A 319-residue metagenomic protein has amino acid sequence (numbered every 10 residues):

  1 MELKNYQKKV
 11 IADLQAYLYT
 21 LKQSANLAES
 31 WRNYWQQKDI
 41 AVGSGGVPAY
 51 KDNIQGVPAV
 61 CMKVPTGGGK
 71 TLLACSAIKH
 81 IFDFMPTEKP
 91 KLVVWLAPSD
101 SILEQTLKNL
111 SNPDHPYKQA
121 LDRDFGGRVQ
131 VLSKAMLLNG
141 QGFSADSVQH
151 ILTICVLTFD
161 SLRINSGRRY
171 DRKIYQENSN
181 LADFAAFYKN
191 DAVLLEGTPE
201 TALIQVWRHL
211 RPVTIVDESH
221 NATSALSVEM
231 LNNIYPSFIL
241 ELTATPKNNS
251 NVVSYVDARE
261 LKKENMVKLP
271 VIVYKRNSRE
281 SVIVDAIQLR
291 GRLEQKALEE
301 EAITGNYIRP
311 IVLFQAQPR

Functional and structural regions predicted by a protein language model:
M1-K63: Conserved pre-motif I regulatory segment
C61-K63, V94, L313: Short hydrophobic/aromatic beta-strand immediately N-terminal to the Walker A/P-loop
M62-G68, E218-A222, N232-S250, N265: Conserved helicase ATPase motor motifs in RecA-like P-loop NTPase domains
K70-I81: Motif I (Walker A/P-loop) of helicase-class P-loop NTPases
E88-D122, T158-I164, Q317: Conserved Walker A/P-loop ATP-binding site and its immediately adjacent core in helicase/helicase-like ATPase domains
K118-S179, A192-L194: Inter-Walker segment of RecA-like/P-loop motor cores
S161-I164, D171-L240: SF2 helicase catalytic motif II
V252-R319: Conserved interdomain linker/interface between the two RecA-like ATPase lobes of SF2 helicase motors
